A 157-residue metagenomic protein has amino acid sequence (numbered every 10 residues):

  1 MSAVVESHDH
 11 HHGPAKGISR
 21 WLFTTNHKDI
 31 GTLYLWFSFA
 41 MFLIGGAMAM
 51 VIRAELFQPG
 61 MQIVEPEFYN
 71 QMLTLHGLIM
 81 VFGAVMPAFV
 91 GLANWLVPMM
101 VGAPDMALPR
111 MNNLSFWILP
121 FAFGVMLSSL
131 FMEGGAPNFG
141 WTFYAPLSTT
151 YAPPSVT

Functional and structural regions predicted by a protein language model:
M1-T157: ...captures the hydrophobic TM-helix bundle architecture rather than a specific catalytic motif, and can also fire on
